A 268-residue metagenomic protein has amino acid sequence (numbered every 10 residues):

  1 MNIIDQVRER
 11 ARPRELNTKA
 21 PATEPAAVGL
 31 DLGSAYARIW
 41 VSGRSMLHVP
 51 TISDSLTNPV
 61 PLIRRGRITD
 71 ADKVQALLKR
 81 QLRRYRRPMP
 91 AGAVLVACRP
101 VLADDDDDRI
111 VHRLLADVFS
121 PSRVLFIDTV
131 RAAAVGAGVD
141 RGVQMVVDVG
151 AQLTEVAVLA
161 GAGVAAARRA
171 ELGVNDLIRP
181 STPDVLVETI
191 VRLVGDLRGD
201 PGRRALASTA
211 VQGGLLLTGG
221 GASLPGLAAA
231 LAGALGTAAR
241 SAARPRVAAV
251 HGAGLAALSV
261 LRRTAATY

Functional and structural regions predicted by a protein language model:
M1-V146, G163-L215, G221-Y268: Nucleotide/phosphate-binding catalytic cleft detector across ATP-hydrolyzing and phosphate-transferring enzymes
V147-Q152: C-terminal edge-of-domain segments
V156-A160: Amphipathic beta-strand/beta-sheet edge segments enriched in Tyr/Trp
